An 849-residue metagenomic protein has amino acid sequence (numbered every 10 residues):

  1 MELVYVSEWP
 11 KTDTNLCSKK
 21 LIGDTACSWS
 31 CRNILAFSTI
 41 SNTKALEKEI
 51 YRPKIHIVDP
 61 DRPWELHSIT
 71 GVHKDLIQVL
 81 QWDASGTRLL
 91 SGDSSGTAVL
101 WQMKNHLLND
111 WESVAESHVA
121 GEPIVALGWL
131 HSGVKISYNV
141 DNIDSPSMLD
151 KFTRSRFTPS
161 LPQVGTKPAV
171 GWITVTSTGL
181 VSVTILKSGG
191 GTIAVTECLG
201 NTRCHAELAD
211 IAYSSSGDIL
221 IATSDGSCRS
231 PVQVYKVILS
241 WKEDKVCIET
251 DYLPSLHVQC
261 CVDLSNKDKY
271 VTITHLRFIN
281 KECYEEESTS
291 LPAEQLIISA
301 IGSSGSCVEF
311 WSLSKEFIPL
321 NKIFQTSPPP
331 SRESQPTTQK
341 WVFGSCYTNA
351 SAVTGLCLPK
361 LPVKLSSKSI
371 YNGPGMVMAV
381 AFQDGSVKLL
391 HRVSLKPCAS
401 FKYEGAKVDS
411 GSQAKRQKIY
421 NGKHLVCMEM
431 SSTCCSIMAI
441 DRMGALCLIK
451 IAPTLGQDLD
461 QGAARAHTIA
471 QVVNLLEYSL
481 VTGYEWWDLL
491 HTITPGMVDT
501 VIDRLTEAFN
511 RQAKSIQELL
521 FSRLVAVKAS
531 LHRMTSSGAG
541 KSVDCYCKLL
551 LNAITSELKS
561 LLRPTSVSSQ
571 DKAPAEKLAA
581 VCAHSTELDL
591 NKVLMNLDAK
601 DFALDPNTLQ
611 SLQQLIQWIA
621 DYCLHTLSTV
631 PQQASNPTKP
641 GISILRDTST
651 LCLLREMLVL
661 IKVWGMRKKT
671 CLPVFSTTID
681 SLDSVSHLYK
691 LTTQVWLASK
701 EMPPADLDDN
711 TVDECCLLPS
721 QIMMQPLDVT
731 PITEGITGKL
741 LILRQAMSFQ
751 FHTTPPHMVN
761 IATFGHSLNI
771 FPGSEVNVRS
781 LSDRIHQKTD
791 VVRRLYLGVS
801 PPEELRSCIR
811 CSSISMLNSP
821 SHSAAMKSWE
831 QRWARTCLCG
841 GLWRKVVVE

Functional and structural regions predicted by a protein language model:
E2, V6-D13, K19-L21, L35 (+13 more regions): Extended alpha-helical solenoid scaffolds
L16-C17, H67-V72, E112-H118: Short C-terminal beta-strands that terminate individual repeats in beta-propeller domains, predominantly WD40 blades
C27, I57-V58: Leucine-rich repeat
A45-K48: Short, flexible/disordered intra-domain loops and linkers
P60-R62: Change "in extracellular beta-sheet-rich domains … of secreted and cell-surface proteins" to "in beta-sheet-rich domains
S68, D75-L80: Short histidine
